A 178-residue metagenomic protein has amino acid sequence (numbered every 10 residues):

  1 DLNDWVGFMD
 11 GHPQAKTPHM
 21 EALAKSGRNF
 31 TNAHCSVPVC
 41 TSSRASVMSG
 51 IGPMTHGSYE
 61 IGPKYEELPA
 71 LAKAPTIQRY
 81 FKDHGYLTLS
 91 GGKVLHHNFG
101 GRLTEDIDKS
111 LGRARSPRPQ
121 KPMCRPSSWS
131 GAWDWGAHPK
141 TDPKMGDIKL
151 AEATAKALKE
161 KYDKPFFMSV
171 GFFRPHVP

Functional and structural regions predicted by a protein language model:
D1-P178: Formylglycine-dependent sulfatase
